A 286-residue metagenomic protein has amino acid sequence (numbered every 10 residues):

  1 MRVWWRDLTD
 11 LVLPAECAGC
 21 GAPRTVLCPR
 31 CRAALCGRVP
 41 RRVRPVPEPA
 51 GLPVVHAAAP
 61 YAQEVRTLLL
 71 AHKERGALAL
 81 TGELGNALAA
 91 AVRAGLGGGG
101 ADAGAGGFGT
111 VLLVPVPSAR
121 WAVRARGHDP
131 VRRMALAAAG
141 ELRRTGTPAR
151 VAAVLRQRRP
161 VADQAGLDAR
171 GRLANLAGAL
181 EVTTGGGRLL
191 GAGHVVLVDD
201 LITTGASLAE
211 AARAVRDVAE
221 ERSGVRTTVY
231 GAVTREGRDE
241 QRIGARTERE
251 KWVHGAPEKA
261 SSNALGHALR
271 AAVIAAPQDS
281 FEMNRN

Functional and structural regions predicted by a protein language model:
M1-N286: Glycine-rich phosphate/pyrophosphate-handling loop used in enzymes and phosphotransfer proteins
